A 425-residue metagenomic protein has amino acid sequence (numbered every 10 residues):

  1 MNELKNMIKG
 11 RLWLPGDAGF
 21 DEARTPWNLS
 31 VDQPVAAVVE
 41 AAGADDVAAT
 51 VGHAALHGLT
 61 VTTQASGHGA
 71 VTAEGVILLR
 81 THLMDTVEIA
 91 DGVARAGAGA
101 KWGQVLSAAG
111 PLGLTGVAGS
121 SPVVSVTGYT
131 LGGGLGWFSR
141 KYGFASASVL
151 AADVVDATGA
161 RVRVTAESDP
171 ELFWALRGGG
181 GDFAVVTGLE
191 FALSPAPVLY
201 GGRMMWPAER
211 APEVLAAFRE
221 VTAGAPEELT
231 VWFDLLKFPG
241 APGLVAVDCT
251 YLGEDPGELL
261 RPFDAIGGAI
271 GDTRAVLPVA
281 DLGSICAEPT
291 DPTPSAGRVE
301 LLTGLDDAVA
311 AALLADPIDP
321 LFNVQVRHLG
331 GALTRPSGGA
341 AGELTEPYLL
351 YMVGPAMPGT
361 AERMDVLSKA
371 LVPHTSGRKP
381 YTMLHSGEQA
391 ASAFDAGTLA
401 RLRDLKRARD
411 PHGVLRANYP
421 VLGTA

Functional and structural regions predicted by a protein language model:
M1-A425: Soluble FAD-dependent oxygen oxidases
